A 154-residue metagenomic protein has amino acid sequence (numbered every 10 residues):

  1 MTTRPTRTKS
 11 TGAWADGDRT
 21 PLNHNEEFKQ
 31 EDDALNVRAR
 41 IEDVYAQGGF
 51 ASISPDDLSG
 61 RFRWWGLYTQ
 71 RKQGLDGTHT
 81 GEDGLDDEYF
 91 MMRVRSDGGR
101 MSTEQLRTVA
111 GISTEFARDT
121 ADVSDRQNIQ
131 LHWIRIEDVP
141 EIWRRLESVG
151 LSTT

Functional and structural regions predicted by a protein language model:
M1-T154: Feature of Fe-S/electron-transfer and energy-metabolism proteins that preferentially highlights extended coupling
